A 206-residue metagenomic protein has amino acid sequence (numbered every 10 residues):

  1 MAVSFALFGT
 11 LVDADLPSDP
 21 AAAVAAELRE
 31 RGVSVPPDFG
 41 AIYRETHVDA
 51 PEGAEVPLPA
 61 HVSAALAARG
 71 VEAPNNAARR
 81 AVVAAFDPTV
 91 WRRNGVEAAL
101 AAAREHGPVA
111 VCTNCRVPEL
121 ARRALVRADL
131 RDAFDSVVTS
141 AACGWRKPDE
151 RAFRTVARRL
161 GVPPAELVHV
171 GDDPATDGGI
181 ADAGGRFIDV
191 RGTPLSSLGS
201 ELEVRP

Functional and structural regions predicted by a protein language model:
M1-E97: N-terminal helical cap/lid subdomain that shapes the substrate entry/recognition surface in HAD-like hydrolases
M1-V3, A101, R116-V117, R122-P206: Asp-based, Mg2+/Mn2+-dependent phosphohydrolase catalytic module
A6, A110, V138: Conserved beta-strand segments that form the floor/walls of ligand-binding pockets within enzyme and binding domains
T10, T113, T139: Ser/Thr-centric signal marking residues that sit in or immediately flank functional binding/regulatory motifs
R29-S34, R69-V71, H106, D129-A133 (+1 more regions): Short helix-capping segments at alpha-helix termini
D49, A85-D87, P108-V109, S140 (+1 more regions): Short, contiguous strand/loop micro-motifs
P51-E52, F86, V111, C143 (+2 more regions): Short, flexible active-site loop motifs that bind/organize anionic cofactors or intermediates
N75-W91, V96-V126: Substrate-recognition element of Asp-dependent hydrolases with the DxDx(T/V) motif
